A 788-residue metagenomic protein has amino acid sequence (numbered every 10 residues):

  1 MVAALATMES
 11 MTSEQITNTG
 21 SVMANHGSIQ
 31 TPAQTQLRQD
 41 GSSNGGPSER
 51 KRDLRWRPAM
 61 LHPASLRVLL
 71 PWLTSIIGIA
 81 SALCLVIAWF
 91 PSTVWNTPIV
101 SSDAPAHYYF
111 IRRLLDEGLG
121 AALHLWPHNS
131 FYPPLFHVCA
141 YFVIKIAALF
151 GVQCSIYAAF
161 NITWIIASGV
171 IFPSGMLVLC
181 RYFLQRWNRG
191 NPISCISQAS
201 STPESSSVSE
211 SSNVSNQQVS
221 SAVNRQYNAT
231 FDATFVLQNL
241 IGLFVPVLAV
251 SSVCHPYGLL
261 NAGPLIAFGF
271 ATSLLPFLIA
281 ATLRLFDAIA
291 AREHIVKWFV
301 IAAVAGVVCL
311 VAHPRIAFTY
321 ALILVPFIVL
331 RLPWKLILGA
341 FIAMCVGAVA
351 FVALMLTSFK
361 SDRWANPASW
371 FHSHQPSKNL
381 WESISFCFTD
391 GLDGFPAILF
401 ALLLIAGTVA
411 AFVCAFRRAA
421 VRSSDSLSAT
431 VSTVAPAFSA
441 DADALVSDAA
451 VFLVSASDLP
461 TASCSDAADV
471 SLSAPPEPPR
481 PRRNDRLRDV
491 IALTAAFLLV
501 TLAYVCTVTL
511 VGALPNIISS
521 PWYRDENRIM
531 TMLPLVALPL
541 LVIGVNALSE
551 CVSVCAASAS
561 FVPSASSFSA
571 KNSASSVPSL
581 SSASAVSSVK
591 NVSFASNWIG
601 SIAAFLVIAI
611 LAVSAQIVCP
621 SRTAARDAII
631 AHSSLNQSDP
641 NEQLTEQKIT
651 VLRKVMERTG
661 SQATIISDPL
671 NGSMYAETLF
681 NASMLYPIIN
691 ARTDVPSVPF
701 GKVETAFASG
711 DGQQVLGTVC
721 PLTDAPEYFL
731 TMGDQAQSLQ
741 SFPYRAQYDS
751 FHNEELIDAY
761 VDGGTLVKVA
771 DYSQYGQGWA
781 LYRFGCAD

Functional and structural regions predicted by a protein language model:
M1-F90, G175, I602: Start-transfer (signal-anchor) and selected internal transmembrane alpha helices of multi-pass inner/ER membrane
L85-N191, C195-I196, S200-S201, S207 (+4 more regions): Active-site lumenal/periplasmic loops and adjacent helix-entry segments of GT-C-fold, multi-pass membrane
A88-P91, D103, E117-G120, P133 (+5 more regions): Transmembrane catalytic cores of multi-pass membrane glycosyltransferases and polysaccharide-assembly enzymes
T93-V100, A104, P256-F270, R363-T389 (+4 more regions): Membrane-helix boundary/interfacial segments in multi-pass membrane proteins
I99, A609-D788: Extracytoplasmic
T234-V236, A291-E293, W334-L338, T408-D441 (+6 more regions): Membrane-interface helix-loop-helix junctions at transmembrane boundaries of multi-pass membrane enzymes, predominantly
H294-H313, V325: Membrane-interface alpha helices of multi-pass inner-membrane proteins
A343-A348, S428, S447, L548-R622: Signature aromatic-anchored transmembrane alpha helix within multi-pass, membrane-resident enzymes that catalyze glycan
